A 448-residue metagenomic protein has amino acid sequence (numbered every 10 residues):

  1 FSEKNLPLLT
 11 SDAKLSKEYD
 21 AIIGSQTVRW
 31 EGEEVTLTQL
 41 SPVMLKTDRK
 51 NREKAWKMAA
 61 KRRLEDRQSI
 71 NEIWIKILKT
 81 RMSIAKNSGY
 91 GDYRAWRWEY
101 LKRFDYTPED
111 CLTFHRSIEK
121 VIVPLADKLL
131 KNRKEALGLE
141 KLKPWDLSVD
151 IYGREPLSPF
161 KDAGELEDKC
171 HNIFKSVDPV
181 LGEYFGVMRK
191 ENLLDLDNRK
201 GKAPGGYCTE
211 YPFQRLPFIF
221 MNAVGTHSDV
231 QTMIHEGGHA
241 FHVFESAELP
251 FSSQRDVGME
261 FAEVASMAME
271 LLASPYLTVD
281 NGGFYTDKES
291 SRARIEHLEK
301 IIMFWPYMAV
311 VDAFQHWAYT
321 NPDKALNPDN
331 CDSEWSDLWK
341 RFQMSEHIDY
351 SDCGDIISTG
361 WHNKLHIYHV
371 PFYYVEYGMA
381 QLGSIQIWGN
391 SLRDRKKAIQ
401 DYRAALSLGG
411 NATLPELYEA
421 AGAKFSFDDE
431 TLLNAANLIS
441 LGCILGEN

Functional and structural regions predicted by a protein language model:
F1-L157, K169: A well-structured
V35-R52, E155, P159-I234, G238-V243 (+1 more regions): Active-site-adjacent "gating/activation" loops or surface patches in catalytic cores
M58-D66, F104-L112, V149-P159, P179 (+5 more regions): Glycine- and acidic
N87-W96, K131-D146, E183-R189, L249-R255 (+2 more regions): Short, glycine/acidic-rich hinge or "gate" loops at secondary-structure transitions that mediate conformational
R103-D105, M233, F241, L271 (+4 more regions): C-terminal, non-catalytic "cap/extension" segments appended to globular domains
K120-V121, V257-K288, H297, M303 (+1 more regions): Post-HExxH zinc-binding segment in Zn-dependent metallohydrolases
K141-K169, K288-E289, L298, I302-F304 (+2 more regions): Long, K/E/R/D-enriched contiguous segments that form extended
G238-S252, L272: Catalytic Zn2+-binding segment of zinc metalloproteases
